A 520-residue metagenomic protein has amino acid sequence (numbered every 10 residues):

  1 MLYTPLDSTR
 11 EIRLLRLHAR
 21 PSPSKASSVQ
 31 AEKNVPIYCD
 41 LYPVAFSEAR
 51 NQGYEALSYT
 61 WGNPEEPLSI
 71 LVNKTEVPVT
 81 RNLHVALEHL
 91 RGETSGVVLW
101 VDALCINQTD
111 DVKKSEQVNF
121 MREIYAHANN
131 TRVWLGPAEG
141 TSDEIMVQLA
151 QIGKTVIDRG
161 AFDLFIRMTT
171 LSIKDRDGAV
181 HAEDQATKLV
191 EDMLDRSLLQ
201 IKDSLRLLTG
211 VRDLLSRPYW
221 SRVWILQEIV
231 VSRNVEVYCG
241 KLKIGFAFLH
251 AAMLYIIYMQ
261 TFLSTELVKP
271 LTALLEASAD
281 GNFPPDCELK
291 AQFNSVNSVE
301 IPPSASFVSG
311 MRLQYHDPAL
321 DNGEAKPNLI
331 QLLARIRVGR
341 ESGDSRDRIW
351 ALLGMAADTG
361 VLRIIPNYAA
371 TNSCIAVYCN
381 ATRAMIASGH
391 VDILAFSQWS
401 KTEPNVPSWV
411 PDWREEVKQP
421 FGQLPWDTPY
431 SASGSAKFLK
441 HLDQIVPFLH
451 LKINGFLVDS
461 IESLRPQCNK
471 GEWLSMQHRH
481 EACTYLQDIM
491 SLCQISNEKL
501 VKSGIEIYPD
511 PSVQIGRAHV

Functional and structural regions predicted by a protein language model:
M1-L41, E48-N51, E55, N63 (+6 more regions): Acidic/Ser/Thr/Pro-rich low-complexity tail/linker regions in eukaryotic proteins
C39-A45, E55-P137: General structural concept
